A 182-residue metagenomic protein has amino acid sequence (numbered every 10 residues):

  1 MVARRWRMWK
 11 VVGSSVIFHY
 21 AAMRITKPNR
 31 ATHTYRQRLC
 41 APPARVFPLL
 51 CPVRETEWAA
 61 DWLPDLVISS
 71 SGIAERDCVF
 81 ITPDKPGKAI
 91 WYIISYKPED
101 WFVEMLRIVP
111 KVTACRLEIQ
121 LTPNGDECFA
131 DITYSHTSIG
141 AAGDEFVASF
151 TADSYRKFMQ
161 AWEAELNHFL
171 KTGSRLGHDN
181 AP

Functional and structural regions predicted by a protein language model:
R5-G72: Hydrophobic ligand-binding cavity/cleft-lining segments
P28-R30, D84, V112, G125: Short coil/turn motifs at beta-sheet boundaries
T32-T34, G87-W91, V112-E118: Short, surface-exposed coil-to-beta transition loops
C40-A44, S95-E99, Q120-F129: A short, structured loop/turn motif at beta-sheet edges
A44-F47, Q160, A164: Amphipathic alpha-helical segments that line or abut small-molecule/effector binding pockets and mediate allosteric
R54-E55, L66-P110, A161, E165-N180: Glycine-rich portal/gate segments that line the openings of hydrophobic small-molecule binding cavities
R107-A161, G177-D179: Beta-strand/loop substructures that line and gate deep hydrophobic ligand-binding cavities in soluble
